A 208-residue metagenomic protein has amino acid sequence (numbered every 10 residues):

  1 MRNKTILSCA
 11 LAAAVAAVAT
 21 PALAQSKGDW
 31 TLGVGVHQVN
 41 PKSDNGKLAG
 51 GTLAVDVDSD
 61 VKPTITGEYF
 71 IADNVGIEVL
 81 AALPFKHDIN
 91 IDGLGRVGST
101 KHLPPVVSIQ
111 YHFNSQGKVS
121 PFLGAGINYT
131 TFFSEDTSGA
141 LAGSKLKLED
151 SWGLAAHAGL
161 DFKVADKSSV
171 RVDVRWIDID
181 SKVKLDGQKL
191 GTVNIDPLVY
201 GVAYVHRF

Functional and structural regions predicted by a protein language model:
M1-G28, F208: Cleavable N-terminal export/targeting peptides
A16-P21, G153-A155, D161, G201 (+1 more regions): A broad helix-preferring feature
S26, L53-S59, G95-H102, A142-W152 (+1 more regions): Replace "Gram-negative outer membrane beta-barrel proteins" with "bacterial and organellar outer membrane beta-barrel
S26-D29, V36-K42, T66-G139, P197-F208: Gram-negative (and chloroplast) outer-membrane scaffold detector with strong preference for beta-barrel transmembrane
G33-P63: N-terminal targeting signals for Sec/Tat export/insertion, comprising classic cleavable signal peptides
S43-L53, S134-K147, V183-T192: Solvent-exposed loop segments that connect transmembrane elements
K86-I89, S99, A156, A165-F208: Predominantly the C-terminal beta-signal and adjacent terminal strand-loop region of outer-membrane beta-barrel
P105-V107, G124-Y129, D150-L160, V174-W176: Hydrophobic alpha-helical segments of small multi-pass membrane proteins
